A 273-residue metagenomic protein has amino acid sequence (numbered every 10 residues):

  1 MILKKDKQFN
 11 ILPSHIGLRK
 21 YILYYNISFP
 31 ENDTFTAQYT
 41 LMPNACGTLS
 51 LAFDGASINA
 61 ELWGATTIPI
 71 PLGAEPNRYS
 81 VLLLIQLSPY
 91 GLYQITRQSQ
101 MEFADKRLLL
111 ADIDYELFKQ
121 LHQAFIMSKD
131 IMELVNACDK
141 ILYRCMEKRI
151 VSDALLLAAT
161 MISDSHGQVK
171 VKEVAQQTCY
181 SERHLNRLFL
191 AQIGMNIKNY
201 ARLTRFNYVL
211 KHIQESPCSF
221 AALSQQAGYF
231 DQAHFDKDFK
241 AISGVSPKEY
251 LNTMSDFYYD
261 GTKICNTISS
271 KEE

Functional and structural regions predicted by a protein language model:
M1-L156, I162-K172, T178-E182, N196 (+3 more regions): Alpha-helical bundle regulatory/interaction domains
I150-D153, F189-I213, D238, I242-S255: Alpha-helical DNA-contacting segments of helix-turn-helix folds
A159-T160, V209: A generic structural signal for short
Y200-L203, Y229, A233: Conserved structured core elements
